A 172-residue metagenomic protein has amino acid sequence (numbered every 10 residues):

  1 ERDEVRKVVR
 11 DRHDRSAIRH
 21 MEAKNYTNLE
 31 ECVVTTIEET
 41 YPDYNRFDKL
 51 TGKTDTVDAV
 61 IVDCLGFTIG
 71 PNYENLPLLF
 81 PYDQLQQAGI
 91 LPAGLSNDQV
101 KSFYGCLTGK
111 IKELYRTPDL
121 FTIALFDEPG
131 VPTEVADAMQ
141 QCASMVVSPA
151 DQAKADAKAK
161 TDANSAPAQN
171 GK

Functional and structural regions predicted by a protein language model:
E1-K172: Mature extracellular/luminal domains of secreted and GPI-anchored eukaryotic proteins, especially small
